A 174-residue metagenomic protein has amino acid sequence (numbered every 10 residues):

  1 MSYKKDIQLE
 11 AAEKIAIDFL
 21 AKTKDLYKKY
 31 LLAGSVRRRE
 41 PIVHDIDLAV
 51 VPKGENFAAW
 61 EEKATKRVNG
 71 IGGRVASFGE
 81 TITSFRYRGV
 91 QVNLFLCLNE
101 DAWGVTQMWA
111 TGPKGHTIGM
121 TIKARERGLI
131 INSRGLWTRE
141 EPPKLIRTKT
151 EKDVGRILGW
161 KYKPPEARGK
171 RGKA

Functional and structural regions predicted by a protein language model:
Y3-A11, N56-A174: Acidic, metal-coordinating catalytic segment for phosphate/diphosphate chemistry, firing primarily on the Nudix
I7-A21: Charged, flexible boundary elements
I17-I46, V50-F57: Active-site nucleotide-donor binding segment shared across nucleotidyl transfer reactions
